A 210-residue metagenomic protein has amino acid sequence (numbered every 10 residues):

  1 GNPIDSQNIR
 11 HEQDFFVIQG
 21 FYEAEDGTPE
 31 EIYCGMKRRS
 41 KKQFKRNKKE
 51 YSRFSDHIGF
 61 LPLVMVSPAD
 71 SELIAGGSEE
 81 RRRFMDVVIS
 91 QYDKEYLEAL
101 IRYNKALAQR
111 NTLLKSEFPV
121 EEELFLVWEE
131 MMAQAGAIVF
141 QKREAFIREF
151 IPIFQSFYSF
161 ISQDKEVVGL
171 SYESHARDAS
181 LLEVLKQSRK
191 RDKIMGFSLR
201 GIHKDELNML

Functional and structural regions predicted by a protein language model:
G1-E80, I89-Y92, Y96, I151-S156 (+1 more regions): Nucleotide-state sensing region of NTPase/ATPase domains
D5, V120-L210: Conserved NTPase motor "head" modules and their coupling/switch loops across ABC/AAA+ ATPases, GTPases, and GHKL ATPases
H11, Y103-A106, R143: Intracellular alpha-helical coupling/juxtamembrane segments of multi-pass membrane proteins
Q13, I89-K94, A108-K115, A137 (+3 more regions): Non-catalytic alpha-helical coupling and interface elements of nucleotide-dependent molecular machines and regulators
K37, L113, V167-V168: Short alpha-helix boundary/capping motifs
N47, D86, E206: Acidic active-site catalytic centers that drive phospho-/nucleotidyl reactions and related ester hydrolyses
E50, L73-I74, Y92, A99 (+4 more regions): Alpha-helix initiation/capping motif
E72-I74, E79-L126, E130: Long, charged N-terminal accessory/stalk domains
